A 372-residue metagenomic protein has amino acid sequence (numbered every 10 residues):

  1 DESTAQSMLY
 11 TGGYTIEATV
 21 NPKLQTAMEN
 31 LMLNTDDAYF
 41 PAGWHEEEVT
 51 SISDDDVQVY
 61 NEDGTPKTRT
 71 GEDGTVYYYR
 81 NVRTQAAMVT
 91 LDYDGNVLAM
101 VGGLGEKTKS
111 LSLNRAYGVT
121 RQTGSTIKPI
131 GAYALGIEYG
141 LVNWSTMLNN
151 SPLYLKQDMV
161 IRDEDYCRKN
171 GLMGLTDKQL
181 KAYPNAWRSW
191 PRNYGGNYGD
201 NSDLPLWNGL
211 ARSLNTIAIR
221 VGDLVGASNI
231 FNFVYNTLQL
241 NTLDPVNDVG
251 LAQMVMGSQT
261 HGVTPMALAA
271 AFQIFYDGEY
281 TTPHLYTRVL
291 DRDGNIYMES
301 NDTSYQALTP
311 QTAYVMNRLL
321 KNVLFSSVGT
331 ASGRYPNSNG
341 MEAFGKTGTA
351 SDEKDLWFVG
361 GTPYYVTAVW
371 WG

Functional and structural regions predicted by a protein language model:
D1-P22, T26, N30, N236 (+2 more regions): Non-catalytic, structured segments within soluble enzyme domains
Q6-Y10, L210-S213, P245-V249: Short, flexible turn/loop "capping" segments at secondary-structure junctions
T11-T19, T75-Y78, Q85, L113-T123 (+5 more regions): Second-shell loop/turn segments in exported
A18-R80, T84-T90, V97-G102, E106-V119 (+2 more regions): A penicillin-recognizing enzyme superfamily signal
D92, K107, I137-T146, N241-P245 (+1 more regions): Secondary-structure transition/capping motifs at alpha-helix termini and the adjoining loop/turn into the next element
V97, T123-I137, W144, I217-A218 (+2 more regions): Extended, hydrophobic alpha-helical segments in both membrane/secreted and soluble proteins
L141-I230, L251, R292-N322: Conserved catalytic neighborhood of penicillin-recognizing serine enzymes
V225-L243: Short, charged, amphipathic alpha-helices and their helix-cap/turn boundaries
